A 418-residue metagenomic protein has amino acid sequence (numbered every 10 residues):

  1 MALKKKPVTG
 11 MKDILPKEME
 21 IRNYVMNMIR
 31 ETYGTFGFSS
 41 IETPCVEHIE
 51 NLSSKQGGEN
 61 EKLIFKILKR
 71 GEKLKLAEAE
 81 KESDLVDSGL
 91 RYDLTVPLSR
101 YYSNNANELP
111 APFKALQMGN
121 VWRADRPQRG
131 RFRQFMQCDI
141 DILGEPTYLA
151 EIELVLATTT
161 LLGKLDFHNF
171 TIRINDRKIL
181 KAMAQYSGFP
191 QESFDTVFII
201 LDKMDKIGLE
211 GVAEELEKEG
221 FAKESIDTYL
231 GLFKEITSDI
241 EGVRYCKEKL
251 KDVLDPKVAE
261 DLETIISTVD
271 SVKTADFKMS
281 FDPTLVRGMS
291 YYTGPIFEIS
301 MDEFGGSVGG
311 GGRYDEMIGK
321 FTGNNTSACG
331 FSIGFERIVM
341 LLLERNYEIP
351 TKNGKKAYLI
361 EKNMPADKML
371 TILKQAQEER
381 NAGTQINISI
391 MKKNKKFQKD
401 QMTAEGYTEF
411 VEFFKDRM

Functional and structural regions predicted by a protein language model:
M1-Y92, V96, I152-L156, R173: TRNA-binding/sensing appendages of the translation machinery
K4, L52-Q56, M183, K399-Q401 (+1 more regions): Short secondary-structure transition/capping segments
E18-F36, E47-H48, E82-L85, D93-N107 (+2 more regions): Positively charged, Gly/Ser-enriched RNA/tRNA-binding surfaces
K55-E59, Y186-G188, P295, M402-A404: Short low-complexity, flexible loop/linker segments enriched in glycine and/or proline with clustered acidic
N60-L76, G188-V212: Acidic, His- and aromatic-enriched active-site or binding-groove loops in soluble protein domains that engage sugars
F132-C138, I174-A182: Short, conserved phosphate-binding/catalytic loop or strand-edge motifs used in phosphoryl-/nucleotidyl-transfer
A157-K164, K178-Y186: Hydrophobic mid-domain F-helix/FG-region of cytochrome P450s
N169-I179, V197, S280-V286: Short, surface-exposed recognition loops or helix-turn segments adjacent to catalytic cores
